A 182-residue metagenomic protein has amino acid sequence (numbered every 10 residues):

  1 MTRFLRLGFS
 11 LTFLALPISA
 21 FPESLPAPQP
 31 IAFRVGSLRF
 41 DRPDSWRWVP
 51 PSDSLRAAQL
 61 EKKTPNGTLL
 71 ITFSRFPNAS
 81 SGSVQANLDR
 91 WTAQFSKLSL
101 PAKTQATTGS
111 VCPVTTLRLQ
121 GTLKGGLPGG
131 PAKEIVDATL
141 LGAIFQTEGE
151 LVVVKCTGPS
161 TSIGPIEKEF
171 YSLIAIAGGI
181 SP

Functional and structural regions predicted by a protein language model:
M1-R6: Positively charged n-region of N-terminal signal peptides that target proteins for export
G8-S19: Bacterial N-terminal signal peptides
A20-P22, P26: Boundary at the C-terminal end of the N-terminal hydrophobic targeting segment
G36-K97, K124: Secretory pathway targeting signatures of secreted, lumenal, and periplasmic proteins
D44-W46, E148-P182: Surface-exposed amphipathic alpha-helical segments
V49, K63, R90-L98, Q120 (+4 more regions): Structured segments of extracytoplasmic/periplasmic soluble domains in secreted or envelope-associated proteins
N66, S80-V84, E134-D137, C156-P159 (+1 more regions): Solvent-exposed, acidic/flexible segments
L88-F145: Signature of long, low-cysteine stretches enriched in small and polar/charged residues
